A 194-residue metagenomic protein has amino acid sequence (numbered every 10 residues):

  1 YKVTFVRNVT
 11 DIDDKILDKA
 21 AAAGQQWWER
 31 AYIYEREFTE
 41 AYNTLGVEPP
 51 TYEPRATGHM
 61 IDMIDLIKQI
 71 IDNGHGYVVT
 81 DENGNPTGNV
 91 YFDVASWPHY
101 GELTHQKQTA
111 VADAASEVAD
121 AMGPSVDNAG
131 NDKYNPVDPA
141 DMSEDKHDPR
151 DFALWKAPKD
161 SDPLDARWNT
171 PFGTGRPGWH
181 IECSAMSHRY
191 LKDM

Functional and structural regions predicted by a protein language model:
Y1-M194: NTP-dependent nucleotidyl-transfer catalytic core
